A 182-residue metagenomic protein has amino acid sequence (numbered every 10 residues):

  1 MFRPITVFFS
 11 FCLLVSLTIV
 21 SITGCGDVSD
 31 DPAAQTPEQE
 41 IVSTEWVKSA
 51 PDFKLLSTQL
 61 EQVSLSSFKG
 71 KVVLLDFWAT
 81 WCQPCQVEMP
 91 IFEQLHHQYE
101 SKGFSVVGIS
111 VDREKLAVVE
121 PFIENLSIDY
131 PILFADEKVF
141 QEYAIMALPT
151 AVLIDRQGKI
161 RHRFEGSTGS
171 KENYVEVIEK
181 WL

Functional and structural regions predicted by a protein language model:
M1-D52, N173-E176: N-terminal targeting signals for export/organelle localization
A34-T36, L153-L182: Thiol-/selenol-based redox modules, centered on thioredoxin-like and closely related oxidoreductase domains
W46-V47, D52-V73, Y99: A short beta-strand-turn-helix
K69-K71, S101, I128-D129, I145: Active-site acidic short loop of glycosyltransferases
K71-V73, F77-W81, E88, A147: Short pre-active-site segment immediately N-terminal to redox-active cysteine/selenocysteine motifs in thiol-based
V87-L126, A135-E142: Structural microenvironment flanking redox-active thiols in thiol-disulfide oxidoreductases
E120-Q157, E165: Short, internal strand/loop/helix patches that form the active-site neighborhood or redox-interaction surface
